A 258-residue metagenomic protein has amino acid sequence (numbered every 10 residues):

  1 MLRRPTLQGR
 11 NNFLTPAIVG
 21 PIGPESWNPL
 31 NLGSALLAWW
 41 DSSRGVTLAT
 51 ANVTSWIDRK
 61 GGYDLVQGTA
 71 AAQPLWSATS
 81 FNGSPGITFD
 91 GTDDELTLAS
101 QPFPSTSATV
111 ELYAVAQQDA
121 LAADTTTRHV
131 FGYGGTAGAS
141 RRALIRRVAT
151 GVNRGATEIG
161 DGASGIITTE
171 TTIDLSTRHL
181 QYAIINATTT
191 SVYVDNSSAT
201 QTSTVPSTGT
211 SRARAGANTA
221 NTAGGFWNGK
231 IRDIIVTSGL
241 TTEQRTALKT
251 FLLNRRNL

Functional and structural regions predicted by a protein language model:
M1-D90, T246-L258: Extracytoplasmic low-complexity segments
R3-R4, A35-V46, E111-A120, A215 (+1 more regions): Extracellular, beta-strand-rich glycan-interacting domains
G23-N31, F89-L112, G134, I166-I173 (+1 more regions): Short surface loop/edge beta-strand patches of beta-sandwich-type extracellular domains that form ligand-contact sites
L30-S34, T79-N82, S105-S107, A149 (+2 more regions): Extracellular/periplasmic catalytic domains that process cell-envelope and extracellular macromolecules
L37, T126-G132: Local beta-strand/beta-hairpin segments that build beta-sheet-rich folds
W39, S43, T92, Q101 (+2 more regions): Beta-strand repeat scaffolds of extracellular/surface proteins
K60-D93, L112-D124, G135-V205: Extracellular glycan-interaction surfaces
N153, T202-K230: Flexible glycan-contacting loops in extracellular carbohydrate-active proteins
